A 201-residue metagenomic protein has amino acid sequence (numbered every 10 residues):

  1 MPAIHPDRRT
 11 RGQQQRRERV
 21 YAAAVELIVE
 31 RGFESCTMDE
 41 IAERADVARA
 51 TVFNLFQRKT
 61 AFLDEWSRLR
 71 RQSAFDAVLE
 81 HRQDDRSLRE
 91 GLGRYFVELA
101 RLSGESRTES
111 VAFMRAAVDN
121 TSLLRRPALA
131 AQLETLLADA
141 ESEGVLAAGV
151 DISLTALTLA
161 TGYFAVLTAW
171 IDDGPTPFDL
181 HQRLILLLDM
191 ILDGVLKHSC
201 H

Functional and structural regions predicted by a protein language model:
M1-R31, S35-R44, A61-D64, S73: Basic, helix-initiating cap at the start of DNA-binding domains
R16, K59, W66, R70 (+7 more regions): Hydrophobic/aromatic residues within well-ordered alpha-helical segments
D46-F56: Short hydrophobic/aromatic patch on the recognition helix
E65, D76-E105, V118, I152 (+2 more regions): Hydrophobic alpha-helical connector segments
F75, V118-V145, S153-L157, T161 (+2 more regions): Amphipathic alpha-helical packing segments from all-alpha helical-bundle domains
E98-N120, T168-D172: Amphipathic alpha-helical segments used for helix-helix packing
T108-M114, V145, G149, D179 (+1 more regions): Short, hydrophobic secondary-structure boundary micro-motifs
V195-H201: C-terminal effector-binding regulatory domain of bacterial HTH transcription factors
